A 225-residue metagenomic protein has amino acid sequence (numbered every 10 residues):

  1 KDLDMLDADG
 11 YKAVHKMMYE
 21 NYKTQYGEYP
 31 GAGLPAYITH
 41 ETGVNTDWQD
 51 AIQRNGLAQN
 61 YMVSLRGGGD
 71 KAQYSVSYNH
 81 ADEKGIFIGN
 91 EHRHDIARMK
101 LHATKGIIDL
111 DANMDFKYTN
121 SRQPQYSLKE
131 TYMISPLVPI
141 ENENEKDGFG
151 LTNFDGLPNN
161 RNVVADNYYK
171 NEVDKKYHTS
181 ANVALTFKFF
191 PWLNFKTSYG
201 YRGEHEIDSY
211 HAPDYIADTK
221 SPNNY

Functional and structural regions predicted by a protein language model:
K1-N45, G85-S180, K196-Y225: Surface-exposed loop/interface segments of Gram-negative outer-membrane beta-barrel transport/assembly proteins
K23-T24, A51-G56, L65-G69: Outer-membrane beta-barrel initiation region
A58, G69-D70, T104-I108, K188-F190: Outer-membrane beta-barrel channels and translocator barrels
M62, Q73-S77, D109-N113, A184 (+3 more regions): Membrane-spanning beta-strand positions in outer-membrane beta-barrel proteins
V63-G67, M99-A103, A181-F187: Residues on the lipid-exposed face of transmembrane beta-strands in outer-membrane beta-barrel proteins
G69-Q73, S77, I96-H102: Transmembrane beta-barrel domains of bacterial outer-membrane proteins
Y78-K84: Transmembrane beta-strand segments that form the barrel wall of outer-membrane beta-barrel proteins
